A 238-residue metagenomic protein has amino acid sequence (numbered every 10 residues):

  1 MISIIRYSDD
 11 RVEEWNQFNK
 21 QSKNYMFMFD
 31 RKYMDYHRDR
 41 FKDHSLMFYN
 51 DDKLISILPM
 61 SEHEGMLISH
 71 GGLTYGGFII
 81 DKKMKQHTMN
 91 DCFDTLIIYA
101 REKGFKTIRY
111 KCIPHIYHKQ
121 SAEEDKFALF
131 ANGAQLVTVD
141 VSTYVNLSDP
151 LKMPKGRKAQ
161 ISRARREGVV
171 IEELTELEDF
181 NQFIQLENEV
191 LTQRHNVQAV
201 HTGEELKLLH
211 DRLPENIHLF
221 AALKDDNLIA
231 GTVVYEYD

Functional and structural regions predicted by a protein language model:
I2-M66, P114-D140, Y144-D238: A conserved beta-strand-loop-helix scaffold within acyl/acetyltransferase catalytic domains
E64-G133, D238: Acyl-donor binding region in acyl/amide transferases
